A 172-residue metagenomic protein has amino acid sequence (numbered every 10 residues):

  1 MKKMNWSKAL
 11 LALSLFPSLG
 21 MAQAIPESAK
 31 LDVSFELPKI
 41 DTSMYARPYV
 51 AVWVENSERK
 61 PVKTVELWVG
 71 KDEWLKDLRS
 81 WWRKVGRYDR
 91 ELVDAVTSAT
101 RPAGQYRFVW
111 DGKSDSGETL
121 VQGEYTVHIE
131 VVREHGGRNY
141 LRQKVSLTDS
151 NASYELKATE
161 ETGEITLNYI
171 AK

Functional and structural regions predicted by a protein language model:
M1-K8: Positively charged n-region of N-terminal signal peptides that target proteins for export
K8-S18: Bacterial N-terminal signal peptides
Q23-L67, G136-K172: Primarily secretory-pathway and cell-envelope proteins
V65-W68, D72-S80: Long, charge-dense
E73-K76, G86-S116: Glycine-centered tight-turn motifs at strand-turn-strand junctions
K76-E91, A95, L156-K172: Short, surface-exposed secondary-structure junctions/capping segments
S98-A103, D115-L120, V132-Y140: Short acidic/polar inter-strand loop motif in beta-rich domains
Y106-F108, T119-E130: A short tyrosine-centered beta-strand micro-motif
